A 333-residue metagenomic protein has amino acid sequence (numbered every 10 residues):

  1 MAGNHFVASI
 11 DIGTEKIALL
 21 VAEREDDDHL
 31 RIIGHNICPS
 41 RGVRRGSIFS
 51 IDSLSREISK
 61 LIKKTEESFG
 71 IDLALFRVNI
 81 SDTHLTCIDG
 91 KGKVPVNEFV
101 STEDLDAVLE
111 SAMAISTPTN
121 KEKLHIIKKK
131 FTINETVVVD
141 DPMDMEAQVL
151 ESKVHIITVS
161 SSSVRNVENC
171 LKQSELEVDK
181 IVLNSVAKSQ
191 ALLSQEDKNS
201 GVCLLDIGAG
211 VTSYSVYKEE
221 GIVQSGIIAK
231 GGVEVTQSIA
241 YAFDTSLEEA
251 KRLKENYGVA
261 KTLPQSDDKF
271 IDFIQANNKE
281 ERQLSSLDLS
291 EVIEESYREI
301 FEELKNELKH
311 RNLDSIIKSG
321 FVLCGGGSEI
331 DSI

Functional and structural regions predicted by a protein language model:
M1-K16, L20-L204, G221-V223, G232 (+2 more regions): Nucleotide/phosphate-binding catalytic cleft detector across ATP-hydrolyzing and phosphate-transferring enzymes
E15, V259-K261, I316-I333: Glycine-rich phosphate-binding loops at beta-strand->alpha-helix junctions
I17, S189-Q190, G210-S215, I330-D331: Short glycine/serine/threonine-rich phosphate/pyrophosphate-binding segments that cradle anionic phosphate groups
S200-A242: Glycine-rich phosphate-binding loop of actin/hexokinase-like ATP-binding domains
Q224-G226, F301, D314-I317, D331-I333: Extended hydrophobic-aromatic, low-complexity segments
S296-K305: A general structural motif
